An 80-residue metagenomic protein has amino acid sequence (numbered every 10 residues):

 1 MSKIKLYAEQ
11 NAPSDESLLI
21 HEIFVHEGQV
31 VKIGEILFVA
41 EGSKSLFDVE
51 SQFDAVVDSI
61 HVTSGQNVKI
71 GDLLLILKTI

Functional and structural regions predicted by a protein language model:
M1-V39, D48, D54: Acidic, low-complexity mobile loops and tails
K32-D48, G71-I80: Short hydrophobic beta/alpha edge segments that flank linear recognition/processing sites
D54-G71: Short peripheral tails and domain-boundary helices/loops at the edges of structured domains
